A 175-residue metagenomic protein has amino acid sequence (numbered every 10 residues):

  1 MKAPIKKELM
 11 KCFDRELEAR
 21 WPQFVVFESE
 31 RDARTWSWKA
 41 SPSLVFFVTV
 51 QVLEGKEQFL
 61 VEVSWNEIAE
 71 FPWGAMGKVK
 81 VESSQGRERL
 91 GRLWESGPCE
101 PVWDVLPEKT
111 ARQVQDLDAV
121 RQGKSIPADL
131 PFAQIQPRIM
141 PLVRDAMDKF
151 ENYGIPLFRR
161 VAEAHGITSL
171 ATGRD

Functional and structural regions predicted by a protein language model:
M1-D14, F27-D175: Intrinsically disordered, low-complexity regulatory regions enriched in serine/threonine/proline and acidic residues
P22-V26: Conserved acetyl-CoA-binding loop of GNAT-fold acetyltransferases
